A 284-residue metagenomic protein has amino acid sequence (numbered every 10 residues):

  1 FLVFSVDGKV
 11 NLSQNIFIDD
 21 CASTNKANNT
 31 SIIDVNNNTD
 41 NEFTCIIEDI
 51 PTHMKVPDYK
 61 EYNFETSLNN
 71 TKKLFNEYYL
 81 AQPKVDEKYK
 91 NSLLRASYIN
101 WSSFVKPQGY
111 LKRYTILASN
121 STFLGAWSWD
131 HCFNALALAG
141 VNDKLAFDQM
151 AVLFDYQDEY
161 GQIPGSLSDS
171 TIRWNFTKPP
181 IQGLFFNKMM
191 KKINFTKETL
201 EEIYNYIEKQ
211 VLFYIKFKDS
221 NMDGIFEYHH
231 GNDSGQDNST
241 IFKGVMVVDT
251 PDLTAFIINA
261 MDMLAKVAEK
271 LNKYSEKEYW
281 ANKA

Functional and structural regions predicted by a protein language model:
F1-D19, C132-N142, A151-G165, M222 (+4 more regions): Extended hydrophobic/aromatic-rich secondary-structure runs
F1-L124, K197-E198, Y204, E208-I215 (+1 more regions): Acidic/polar, glycine-enriched structural segments that form the non-catalytic walls/loops of the carbohydrate-binding
D34-K60, Y160, P164-I181, F195-K197 (+1 more regions): The feature captures the catalytic groove of carbohydrate-active enzymes
E77-K191, L200, E208, D249 (+1 more regions): Substrate-binding groove/exosite segments of carbohydrate-active enzymes
